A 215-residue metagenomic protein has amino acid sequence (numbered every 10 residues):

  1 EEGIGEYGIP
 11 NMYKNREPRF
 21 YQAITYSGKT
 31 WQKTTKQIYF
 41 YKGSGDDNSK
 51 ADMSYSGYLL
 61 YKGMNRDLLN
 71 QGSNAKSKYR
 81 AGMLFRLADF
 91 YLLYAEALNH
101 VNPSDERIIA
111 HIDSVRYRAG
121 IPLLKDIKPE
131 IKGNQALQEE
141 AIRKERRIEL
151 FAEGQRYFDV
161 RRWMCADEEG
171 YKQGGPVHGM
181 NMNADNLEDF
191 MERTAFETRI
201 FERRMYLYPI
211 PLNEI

Functional and structural regions predicted by a protein language model:
E1-I215: Acidic/polar-rich alpha-helix caps and helix-coil junctions
